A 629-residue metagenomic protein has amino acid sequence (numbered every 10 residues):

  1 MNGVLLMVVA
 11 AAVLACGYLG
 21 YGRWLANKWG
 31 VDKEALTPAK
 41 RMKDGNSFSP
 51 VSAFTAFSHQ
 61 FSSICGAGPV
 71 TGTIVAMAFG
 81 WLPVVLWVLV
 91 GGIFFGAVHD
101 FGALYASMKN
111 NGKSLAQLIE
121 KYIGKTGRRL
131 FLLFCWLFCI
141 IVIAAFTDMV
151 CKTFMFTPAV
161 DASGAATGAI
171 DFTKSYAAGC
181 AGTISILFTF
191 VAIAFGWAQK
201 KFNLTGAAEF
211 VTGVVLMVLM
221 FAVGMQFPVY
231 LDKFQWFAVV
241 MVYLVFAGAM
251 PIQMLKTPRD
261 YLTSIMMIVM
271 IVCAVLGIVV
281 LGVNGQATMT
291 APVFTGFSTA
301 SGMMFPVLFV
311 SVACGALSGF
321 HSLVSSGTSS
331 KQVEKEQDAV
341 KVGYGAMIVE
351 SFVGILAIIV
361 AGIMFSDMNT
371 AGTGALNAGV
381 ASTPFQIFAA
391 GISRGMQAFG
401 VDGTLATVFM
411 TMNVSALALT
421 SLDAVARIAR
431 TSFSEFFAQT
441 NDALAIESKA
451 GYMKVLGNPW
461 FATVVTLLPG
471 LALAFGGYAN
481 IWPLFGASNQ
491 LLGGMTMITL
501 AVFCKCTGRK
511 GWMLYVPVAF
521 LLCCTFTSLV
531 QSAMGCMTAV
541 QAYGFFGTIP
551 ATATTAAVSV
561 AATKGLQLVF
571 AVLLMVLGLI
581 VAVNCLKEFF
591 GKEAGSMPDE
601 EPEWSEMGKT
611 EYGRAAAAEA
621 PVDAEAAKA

Functional and structural regions predicted by a protein language model:
N2, V70, L82, I141-D171 (+12 more regions): Transmembrane helix-loop junctions in multi-pass membrane proteins
N2-L19, A76-A106, A116, C180-A192 (+3 more regions): Extracellular loop-to-transmembrane helix junctions
V13-V70, S264, M303, V307: Membrane-interface "cap" regions at the ends of multi-pass membrane proteins
C16-W29, G179-V223, K233-V280, A429-S434 (+2 more regions): Membrane-interface loop-to-helix entry segments
R23-S49, V75, V85, L89 (+6 more regions): Flexible loop linkers connecting adjacent transmembrane helices in multi-pass alpha-helical membrane transporters
S49-N111, K121-K125, I141-P158, K341-M368 (+2 more regions): Membrane-interface helix-loop-helix modules in multi-pass membrane proteins
K125-I140, G345-S351, A406, E435-F475 (+1 more regions): Loop-to-transmembrane helix boundary motifs in multi-pass membrane proteins
I278-G296, I348-A390: Extracellular/periplasmic helix-exit of transmembrane alpha-helices
